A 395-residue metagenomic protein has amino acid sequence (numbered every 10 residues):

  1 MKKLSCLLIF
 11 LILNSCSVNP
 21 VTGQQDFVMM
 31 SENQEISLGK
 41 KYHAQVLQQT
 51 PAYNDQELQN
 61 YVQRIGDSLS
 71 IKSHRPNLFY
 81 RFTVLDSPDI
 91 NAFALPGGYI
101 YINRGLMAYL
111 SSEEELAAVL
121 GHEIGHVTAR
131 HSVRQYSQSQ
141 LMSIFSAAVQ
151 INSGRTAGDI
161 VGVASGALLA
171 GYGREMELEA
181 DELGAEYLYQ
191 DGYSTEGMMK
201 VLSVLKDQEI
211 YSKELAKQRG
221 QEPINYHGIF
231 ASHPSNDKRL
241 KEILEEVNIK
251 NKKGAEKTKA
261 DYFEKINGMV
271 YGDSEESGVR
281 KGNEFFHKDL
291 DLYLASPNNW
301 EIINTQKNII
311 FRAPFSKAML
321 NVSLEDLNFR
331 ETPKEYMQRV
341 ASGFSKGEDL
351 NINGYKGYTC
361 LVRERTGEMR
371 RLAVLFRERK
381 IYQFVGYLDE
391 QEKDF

Functional and structural regions predicted by a protein language model:
L4-L13: Sec-dependent N-terminal signal peptides
C16-P297, E301-K346, N351-L372, R377-D389 (+1 more regions): A Zn2+-metalloprotease active-site environment signal
